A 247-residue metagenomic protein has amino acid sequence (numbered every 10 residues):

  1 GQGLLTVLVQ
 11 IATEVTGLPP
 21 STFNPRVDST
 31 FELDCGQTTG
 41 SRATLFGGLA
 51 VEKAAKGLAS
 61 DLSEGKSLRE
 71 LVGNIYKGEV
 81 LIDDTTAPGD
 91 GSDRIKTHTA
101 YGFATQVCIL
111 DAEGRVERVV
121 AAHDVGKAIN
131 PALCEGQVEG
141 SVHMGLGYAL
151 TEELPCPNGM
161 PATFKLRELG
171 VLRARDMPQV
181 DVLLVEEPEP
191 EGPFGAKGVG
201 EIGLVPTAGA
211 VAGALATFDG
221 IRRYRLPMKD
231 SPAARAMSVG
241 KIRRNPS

Functional and structural regions predicted by a protein language model:
L5-T6: Conserved strand-to-helix beginnings and helix N-cap segments that scaffold or border functional pockets
Q10-S247: C-terminal catalytic domains of large/alpha subunits in multi-subunit enzymes
